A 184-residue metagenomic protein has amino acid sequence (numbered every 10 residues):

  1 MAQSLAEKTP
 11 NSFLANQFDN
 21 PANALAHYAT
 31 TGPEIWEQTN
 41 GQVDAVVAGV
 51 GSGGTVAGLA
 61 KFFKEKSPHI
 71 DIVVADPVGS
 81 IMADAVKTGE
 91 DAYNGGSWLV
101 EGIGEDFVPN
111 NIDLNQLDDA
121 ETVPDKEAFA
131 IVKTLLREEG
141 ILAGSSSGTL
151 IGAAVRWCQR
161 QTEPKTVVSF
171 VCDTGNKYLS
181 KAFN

Functional and structural regions predicted by a protein language model:
A2, K8-Q17, A143-S145, I151-T166: Structural signature of the thiamine diphosphate
Q3, N11, E65-S145, R160 (+1 more regions): Active-site/ligand-binding loops adjacent to catalytic centers
T9-V50, K61, L114, T122-I141: Active-site/ligand-binding-proximal alpha/beta "capping" segment
N16-F18, G49, V74-D76, V168-C172: Short beta-strand segments
A26-A29, A57-F62, A83-T88, L179-F183: Short acidic, glycine/serine/threonine-rich loops at helix termini
G49-L59, M82, S146-A154, Y178: Short glycine/serine/threonine-rich phosphate/pyrophosphate-binding segments that cradle anionic phosphate groups
V56-K66, A75, V155: Short Gly/Thr/Asp-enriched flexible loops that form oxyanion-binding sites at enzyme active sites
S97, G152-N184: Phosphate-binding loop/pocket of nucleotide- and phosphate-handling active sites
